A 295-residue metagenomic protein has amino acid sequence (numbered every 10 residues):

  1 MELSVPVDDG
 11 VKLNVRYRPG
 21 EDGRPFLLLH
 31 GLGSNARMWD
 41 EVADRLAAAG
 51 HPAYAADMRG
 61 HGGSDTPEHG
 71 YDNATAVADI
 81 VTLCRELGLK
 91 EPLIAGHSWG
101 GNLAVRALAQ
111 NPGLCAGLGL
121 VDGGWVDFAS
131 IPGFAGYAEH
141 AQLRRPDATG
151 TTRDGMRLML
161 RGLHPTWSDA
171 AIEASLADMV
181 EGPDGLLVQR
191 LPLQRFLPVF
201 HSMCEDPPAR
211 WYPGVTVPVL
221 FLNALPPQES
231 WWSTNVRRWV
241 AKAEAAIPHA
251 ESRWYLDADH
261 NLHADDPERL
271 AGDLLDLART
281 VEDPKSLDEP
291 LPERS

Functional and structural regions predicted by a protein language model:
M1-F26, A48-H51, L89-K90, A241-K242 (+2 more regions): Alpha/beta-hydrolase fold catalytic core
D8-V11, A43, A48, P52-A95 (+3 more regions): Active-site loop/oxyanion-hole signature of alpha/beta-hydrolase fold enzymes
R16-G63: Conserved HGGG/HGGXW glycine-rich cap/lid loop of the alpha/beta-hydrolase fold
L103-A107: Hydrolases whose catalytic domains are alpha/beta-hydrolase-1, hotdog thioesterase, or metallo-beta-lactamase-like
A109, A116-T151: Flexible "cap/lid" loop of the alpha/beta hydrolase fold
S130, A148-D206, W211: Conserved alpha/beta-hydrolase catalytic His-Asp/Glu region
P183-A246: Conserved serine/cysteine hydrolase catalytic core
Y255-P267: Catalytic histidine-centered segment of alpha/beta-hydrolase-like enzymes
